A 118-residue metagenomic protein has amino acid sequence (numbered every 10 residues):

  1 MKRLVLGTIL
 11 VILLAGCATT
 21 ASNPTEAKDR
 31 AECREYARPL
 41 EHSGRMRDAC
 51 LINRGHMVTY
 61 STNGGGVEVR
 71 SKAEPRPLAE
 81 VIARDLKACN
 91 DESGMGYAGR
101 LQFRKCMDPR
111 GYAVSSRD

Functional and structural regions predicted by a protein language model:
M1-T20: Sec-dependent bacterial lipoprotein signal peptides
C17-D118: Mitochondrial intermembrane space
